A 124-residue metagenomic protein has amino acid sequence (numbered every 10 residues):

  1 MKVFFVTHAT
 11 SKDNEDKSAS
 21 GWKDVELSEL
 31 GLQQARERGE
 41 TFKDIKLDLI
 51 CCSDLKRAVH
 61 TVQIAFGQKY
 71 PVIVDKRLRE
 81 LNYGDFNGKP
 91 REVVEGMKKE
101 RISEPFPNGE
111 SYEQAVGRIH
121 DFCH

Functional and structural regions predicted by a protein language model:
V6-T7, D75: Active-site neighborhood of phospho(di)ester-bond hydrolases with catalytic His/Asp-centered motifs
T7-Y70, E110-I119: Active-site-proximal alpha-helix that buttresses catalytic centers in soluble enzyme cores
A65-H120: Phosphate-handling substructures
